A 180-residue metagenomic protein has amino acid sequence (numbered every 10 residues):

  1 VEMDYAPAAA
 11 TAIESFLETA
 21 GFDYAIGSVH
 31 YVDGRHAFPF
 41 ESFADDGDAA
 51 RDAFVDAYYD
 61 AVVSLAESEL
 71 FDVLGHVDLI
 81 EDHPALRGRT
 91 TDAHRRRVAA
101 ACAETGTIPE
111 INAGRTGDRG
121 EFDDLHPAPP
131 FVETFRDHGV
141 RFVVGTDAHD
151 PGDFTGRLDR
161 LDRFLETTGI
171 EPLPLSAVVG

Functional and structural regions predicted by a protein language model:
V1-T105, E166: Extended substrate/RNA-proximal surfaces in nucleic-acid metabolism proteins
L86-G180: Charged catalytic cores and adjacent phosphate/nucleic-acid-binding surfaces used for phosphate/nucleic-acid chemistry
